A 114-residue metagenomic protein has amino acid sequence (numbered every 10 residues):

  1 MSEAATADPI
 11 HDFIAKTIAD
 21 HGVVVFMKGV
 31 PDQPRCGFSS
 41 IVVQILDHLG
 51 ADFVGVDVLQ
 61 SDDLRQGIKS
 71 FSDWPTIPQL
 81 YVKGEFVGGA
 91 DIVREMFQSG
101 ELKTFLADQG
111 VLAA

Functional and structural regions predicted by a protein language model:
S2-V24, A114: N-terminal leader/targeting and pre-domain segments
A7-H11, S61-R65, S99: Structural motif corresponding to alpha-helix initiation and N-cap regions
I14-D52: Local sequence-structure signature of Cys/Sec-based thiol-disulfide redox active-site neighborhoods
K28, L59-S61, K83: Structured beta-strand/turn binding interfaces of compact recognition modules in eukaryotic regulators
D47-R65: Thiol-based oxidoreductase modules, predominantly thioredoxin-like and allied folds used for disulfide exchange
S70-T76: Thiol/disulfide oxidoreductase modules built on the thioredoxin-like
V82-A113: Non-catalytic, surface beta->alpha helical segment in thiol-disulfide oxidoreductase systems
